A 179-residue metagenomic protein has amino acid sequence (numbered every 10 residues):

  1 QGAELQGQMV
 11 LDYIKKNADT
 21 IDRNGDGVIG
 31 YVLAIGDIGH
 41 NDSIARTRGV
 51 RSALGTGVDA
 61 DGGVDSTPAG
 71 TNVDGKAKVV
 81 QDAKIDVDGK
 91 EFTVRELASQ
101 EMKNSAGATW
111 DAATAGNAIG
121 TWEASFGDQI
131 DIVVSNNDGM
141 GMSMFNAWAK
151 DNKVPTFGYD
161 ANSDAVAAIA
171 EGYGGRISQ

Functional and structural regions predicted by a protein language model:
Q1-Q179: A residue-level marker of the well-folded mature domains of exported/periplasmic proteins
